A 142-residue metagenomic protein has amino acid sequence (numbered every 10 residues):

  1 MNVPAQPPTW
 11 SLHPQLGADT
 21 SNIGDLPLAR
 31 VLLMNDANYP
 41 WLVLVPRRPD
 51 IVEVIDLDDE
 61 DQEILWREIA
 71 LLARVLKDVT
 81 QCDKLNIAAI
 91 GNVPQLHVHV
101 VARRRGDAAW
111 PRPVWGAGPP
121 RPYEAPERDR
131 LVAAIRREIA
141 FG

Functional and structural regions predicted by a protein language model:
M1-G142: HIT superfamily nucleotide-processing domains
